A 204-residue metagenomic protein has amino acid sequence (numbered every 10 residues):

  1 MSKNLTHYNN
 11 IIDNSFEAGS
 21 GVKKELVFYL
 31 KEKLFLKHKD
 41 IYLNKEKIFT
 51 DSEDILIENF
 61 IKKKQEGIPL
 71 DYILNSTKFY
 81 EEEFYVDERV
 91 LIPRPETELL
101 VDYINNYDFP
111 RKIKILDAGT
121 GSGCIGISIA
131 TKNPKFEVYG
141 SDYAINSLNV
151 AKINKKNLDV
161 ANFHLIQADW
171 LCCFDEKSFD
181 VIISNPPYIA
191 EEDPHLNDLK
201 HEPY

Functional and structural regions predicted by a protein language model:
M1-Y42, E46-F49: Non-catalytic accessory regions of SAM-dependent methyltransferases
A18, K33, R89, Y107 (+1 more regions): Histidine kinase transmitter module recognition
E32-Y103: Conserved AdoMet
S76-K78, A130, L199: Short, flexible turn/loop "capping" segments at secondary-structure junctions
L99-L196: Conserved SAM/SAH cofactor-binding pocket of Class I
P194-Y204: A mobile, often basic/glycine-rich helix-loop segment that functions as the active-site lid/recognition loop
